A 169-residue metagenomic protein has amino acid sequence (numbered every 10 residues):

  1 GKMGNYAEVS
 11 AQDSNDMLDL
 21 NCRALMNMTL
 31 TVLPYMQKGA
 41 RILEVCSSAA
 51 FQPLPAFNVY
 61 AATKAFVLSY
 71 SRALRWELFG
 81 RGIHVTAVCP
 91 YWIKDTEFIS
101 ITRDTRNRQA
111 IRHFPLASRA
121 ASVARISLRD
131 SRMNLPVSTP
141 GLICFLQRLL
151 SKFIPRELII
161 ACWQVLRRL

Functional and structural regions predicted by a protein language model:
N5-Y6, S10-N15: Substrate-binding pocket helix/loop in short-chain dehydrogenase/reductase
T29, T63: Active-site helix of classical SDR
T31-A40: A short helix-coil junction within the Rossmann-fold of NAD(P)-dependent oxidoreductases
Y35-M36, Q52, A73-H84: Active-site-adjacent segment of SDR/Rossmann-fold oxidoreductases
S47: Residue(s) in the substrate-gating loop at a strand-loop-helix junction that position the organic substrate next
L54-N58: Active-site loop immediately N-terminal to the catalytic Tyr-X3-Lys motif of short-chain dehydrogenase/reductase
W76-L142: SDR active-site lid
